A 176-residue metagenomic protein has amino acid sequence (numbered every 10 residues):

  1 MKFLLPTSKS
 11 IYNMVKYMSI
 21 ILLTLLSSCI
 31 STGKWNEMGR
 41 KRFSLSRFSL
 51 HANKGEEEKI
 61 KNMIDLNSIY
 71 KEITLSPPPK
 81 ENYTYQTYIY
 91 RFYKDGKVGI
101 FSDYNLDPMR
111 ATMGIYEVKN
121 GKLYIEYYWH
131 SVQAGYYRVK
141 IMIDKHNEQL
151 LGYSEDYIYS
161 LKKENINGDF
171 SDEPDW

Functional and structural regions predicted by a protein language model:
M1-G39: Bacterial Sec-dependent N-terminal signal peptides
C29-T112, K119, Y124-W176: Lipid interaction determinants
